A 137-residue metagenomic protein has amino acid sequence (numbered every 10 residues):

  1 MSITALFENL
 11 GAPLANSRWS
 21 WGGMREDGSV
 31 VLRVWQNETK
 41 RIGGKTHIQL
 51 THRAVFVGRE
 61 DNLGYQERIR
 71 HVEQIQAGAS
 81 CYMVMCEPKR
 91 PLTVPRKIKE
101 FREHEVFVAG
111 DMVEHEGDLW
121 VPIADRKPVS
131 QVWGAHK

Functional and structural regions predicted by a protein language model:
M1-H136: Short helix-coil boundary/hinge micro-motifs
